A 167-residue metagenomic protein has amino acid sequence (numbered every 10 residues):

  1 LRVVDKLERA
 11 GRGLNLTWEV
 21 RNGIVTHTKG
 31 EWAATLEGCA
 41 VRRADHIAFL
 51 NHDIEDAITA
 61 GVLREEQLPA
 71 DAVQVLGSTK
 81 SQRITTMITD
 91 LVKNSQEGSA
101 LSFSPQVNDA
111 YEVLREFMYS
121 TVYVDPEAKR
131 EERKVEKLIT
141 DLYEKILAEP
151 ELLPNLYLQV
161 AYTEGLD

Functional and structural regions predicted by a protein language model:
R2-D167: Histidine-centered, transition-metal-coordinating active-site segments
